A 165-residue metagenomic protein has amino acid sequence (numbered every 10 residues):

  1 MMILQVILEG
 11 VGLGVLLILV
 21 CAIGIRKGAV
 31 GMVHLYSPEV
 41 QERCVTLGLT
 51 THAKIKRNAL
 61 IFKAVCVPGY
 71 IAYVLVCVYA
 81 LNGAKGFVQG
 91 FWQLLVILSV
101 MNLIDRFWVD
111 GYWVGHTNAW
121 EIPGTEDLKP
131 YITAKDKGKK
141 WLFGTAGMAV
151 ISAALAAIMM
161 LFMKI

Functional and structural regions predicted by a protein language model:
I7-G31, I97-W113: Hydrophobic alpha-helical membrane-embedded segments
E9, G83-V100: Interfacial segments of alpha-helical transmembrane regions
L16-A59: Interfacial loop at the N-terminal end of multi-pass membrane proteins
Q41-I55, E121-K140: Short membrane-interface loop/juxtamembrane segments of multi-pass integral membrane proteins
A59-Y79, K140-A154: Core segments of transmembrane alpha-helices that mediate helix-helix packing or line hydrophobic substrate/ligand
L98-D110, I132-I151: C-terminal halves and exits of single transmembrane alpha-helices
R106-E126: Juxtamembrane non-transmembrane "cap" segments at the membrane-aqueous interface of multi-pass membrane proteins
L155-I165: Juxtamembrane boundary at the C-terminal end of a transmembrane helix
